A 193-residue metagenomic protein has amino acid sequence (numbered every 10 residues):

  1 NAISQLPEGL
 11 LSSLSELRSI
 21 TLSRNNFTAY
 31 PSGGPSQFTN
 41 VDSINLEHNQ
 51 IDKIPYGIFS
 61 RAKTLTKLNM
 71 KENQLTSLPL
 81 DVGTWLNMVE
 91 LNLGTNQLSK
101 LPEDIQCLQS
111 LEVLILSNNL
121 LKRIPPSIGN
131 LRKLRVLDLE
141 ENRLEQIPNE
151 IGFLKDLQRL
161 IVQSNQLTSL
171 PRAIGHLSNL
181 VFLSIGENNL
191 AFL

Functional and structural regions predicted by a protein language model:
N1, N179, L183-L193: Short, intrinsically disordered, charge-balanced linker/junction segments flanking boundaries in proteins
A2-S4, L10-K53, R61, K67-N69 (+2 more regions): A generic tandem-repeat structural signature
L6-G9, Y30-G33, I54-G57, L78-L80 (+5 more regions): The feature encodes a structural signal of leucine-rich repeats
S12-L17, S36-V41, S60-L65, G83-M88 (+4 more regions): Leucine-rich repeat
L17-L22, V41-L46, L65-M70, V89-L93 (+4 more regions): Conserved hydrophobic beta-strand positions in leucine-rich repeat
S23, Q37, S43, E47 (+8 more regions): Residue-level detection of beta-strand scaffold positions
Q97, V113-I115, L120, P126-I128 (+2 more regions): Compact recognition or signaling/catalytic modules
